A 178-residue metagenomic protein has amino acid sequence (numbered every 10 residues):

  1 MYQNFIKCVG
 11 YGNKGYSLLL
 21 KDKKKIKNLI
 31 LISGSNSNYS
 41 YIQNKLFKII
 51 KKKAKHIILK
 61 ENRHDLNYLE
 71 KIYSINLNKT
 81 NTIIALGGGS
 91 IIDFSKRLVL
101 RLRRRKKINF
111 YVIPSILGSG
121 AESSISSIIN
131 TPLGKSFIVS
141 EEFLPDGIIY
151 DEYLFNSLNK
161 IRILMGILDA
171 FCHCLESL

Functional and structural regions predicted by a protein language model:
M1-T82: ATP/NTP phosphate-donor binding region
K7, R101-L178: A glycine/threonine-rich phosphate-anchoring loop and its flanking beta-alpha core in nucleotide/phosphate-binding
Y11, H64, G87, N159 (+1 more regions): Catalytic cores of large soluble enzymes that bind and process phosphate-bearing ligands
L19, N38-I42, S90-R97, G120-S123: Short glycine/serine/threonine-rich phosphate/pyrophosphate-binding segments that cradle anionic phosphate groups
F47, E70-Y73, K96, L168-E176: Predominant activation on well-ordered alpha-helical scaffold segments within soluble catalytic domains
E61-R63, S90, L117: Residue-level detector of flexible, active-site-proximal loop/helix-junction positions within diverse enzyme catalytic
N76-S115: A short, small-residue-rich loop immediately preceding and capping a beta-strand
